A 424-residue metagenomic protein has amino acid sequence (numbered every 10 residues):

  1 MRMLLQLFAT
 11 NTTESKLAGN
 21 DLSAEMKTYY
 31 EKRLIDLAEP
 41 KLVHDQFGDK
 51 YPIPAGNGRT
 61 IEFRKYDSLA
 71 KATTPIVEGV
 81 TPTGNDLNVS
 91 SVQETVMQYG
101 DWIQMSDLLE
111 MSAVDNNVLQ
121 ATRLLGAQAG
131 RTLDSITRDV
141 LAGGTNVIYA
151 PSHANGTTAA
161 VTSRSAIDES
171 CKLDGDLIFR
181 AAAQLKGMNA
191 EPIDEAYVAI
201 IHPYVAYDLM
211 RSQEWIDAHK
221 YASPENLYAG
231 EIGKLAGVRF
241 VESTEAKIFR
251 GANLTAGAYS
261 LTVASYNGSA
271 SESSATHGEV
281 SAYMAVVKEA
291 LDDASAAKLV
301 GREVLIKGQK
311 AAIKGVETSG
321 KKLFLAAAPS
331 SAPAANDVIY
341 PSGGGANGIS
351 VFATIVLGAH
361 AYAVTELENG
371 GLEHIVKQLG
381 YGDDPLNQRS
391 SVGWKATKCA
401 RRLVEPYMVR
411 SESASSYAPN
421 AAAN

Functional and structural regions predicted by a protein language model:
R2-T95, M408, E412: N-terminal "assembly arms/tails" that initiate or stabilize quaternary assembly in self-assembling proteins
L5-T10, A18, G345, L367-N424: Extended, compositionally biased alpha-helical segments that mediate assembly or anchoring
F63, V89-H153, N189-V205, D384-A396: Long, contiguous amphipathic alpha-helices that act as assembly "spine/axial" helices in icosahedral shell and virion
K71-T74, A113, D208-R211, A218 (+2 more regions): Short helix/loop capping segments that flank catalytic or ligand/cofactor-binding pockets
G143, V161-G175, W215, F249-A335: Autoprocessing Asn-cyclization modules and mimics
V147-R239: Extended, solvent-exposed, turn-rich assembly/linker loops in the middle of proteins
I200, E214, Y228-N253, I306 (+4 more regions): Long, compositionally biased low-complexity segments
A334-S342: Generic detector of short, aliphatic-rich beta-strand segments that form the cores of beta-sheets in diverse domain
